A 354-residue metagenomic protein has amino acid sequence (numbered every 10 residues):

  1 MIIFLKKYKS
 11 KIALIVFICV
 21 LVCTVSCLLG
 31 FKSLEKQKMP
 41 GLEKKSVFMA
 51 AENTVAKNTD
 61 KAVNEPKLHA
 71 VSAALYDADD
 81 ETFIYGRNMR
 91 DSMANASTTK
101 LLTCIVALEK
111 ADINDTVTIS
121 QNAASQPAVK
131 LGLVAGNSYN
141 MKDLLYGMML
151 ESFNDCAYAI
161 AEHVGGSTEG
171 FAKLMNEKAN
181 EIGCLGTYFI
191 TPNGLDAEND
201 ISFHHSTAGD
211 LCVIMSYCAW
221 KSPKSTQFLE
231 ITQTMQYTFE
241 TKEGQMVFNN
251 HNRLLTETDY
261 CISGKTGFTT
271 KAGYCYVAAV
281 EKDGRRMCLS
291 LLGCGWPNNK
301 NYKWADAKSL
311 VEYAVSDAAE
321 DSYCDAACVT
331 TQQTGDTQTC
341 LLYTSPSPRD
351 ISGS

Functional and structural regions predicted by a protein language model:
M1-A70, S322-S345: N-terminal secretory targeting signals
K36-G209, A219-K221: Active-site-adjacent loops and short helices of periplasmic peptidoglycan-processing enzymes
G86-N88, L291, G353: Short clusters of small/polar residues that mark proteolytic maturation junctions
L108-E109, S216, R349-D350: Solvent-exposed alpha-helix faces
C184-L185, D200-S345: Domain-terminus/edge residues, biased toward the C-terminal soluble/receptor-binding domains of extracytoplasmic
Y343-S354: Single conserved hydrophobic/aromatic residue that forms the stacking wall/gate of nucleotide- or nucleobase-binding
